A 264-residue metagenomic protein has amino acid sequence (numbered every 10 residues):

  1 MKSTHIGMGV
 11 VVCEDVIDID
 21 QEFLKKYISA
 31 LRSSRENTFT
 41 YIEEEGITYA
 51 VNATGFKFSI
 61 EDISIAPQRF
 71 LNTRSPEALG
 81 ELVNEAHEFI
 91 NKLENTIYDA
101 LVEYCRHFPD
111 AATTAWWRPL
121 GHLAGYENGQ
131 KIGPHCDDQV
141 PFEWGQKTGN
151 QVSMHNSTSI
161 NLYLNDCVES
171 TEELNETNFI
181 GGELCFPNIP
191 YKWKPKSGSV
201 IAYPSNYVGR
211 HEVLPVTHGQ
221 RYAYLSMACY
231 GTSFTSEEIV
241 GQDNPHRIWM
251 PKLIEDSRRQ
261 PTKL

Functional and structural regions predicted by a protein language model:
M1-V200, V208-L264: Fe(II)/2-oxoglutarate oxygenase catalytic core
